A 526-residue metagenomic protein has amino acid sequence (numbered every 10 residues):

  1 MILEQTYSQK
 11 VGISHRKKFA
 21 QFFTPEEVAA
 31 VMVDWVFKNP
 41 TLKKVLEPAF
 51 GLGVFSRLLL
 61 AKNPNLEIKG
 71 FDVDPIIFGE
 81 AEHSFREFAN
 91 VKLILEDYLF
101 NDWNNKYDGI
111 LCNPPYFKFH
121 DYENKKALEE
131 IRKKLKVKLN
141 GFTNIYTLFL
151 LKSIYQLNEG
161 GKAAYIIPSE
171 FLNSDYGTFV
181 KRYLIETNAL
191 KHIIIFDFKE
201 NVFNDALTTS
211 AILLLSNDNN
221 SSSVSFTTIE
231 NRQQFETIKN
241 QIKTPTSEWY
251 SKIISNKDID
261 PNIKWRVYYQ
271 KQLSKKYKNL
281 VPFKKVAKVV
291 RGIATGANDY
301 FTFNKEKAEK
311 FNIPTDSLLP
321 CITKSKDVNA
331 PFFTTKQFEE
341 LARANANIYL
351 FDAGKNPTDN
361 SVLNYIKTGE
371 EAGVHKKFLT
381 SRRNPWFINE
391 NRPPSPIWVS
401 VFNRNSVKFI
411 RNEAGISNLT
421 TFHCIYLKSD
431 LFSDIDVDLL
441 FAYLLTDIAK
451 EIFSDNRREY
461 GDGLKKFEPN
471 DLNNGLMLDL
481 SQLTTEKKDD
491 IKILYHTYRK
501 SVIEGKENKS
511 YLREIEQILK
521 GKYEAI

Functional and structural regions predicted by a protein language model:
M1-F85, P114, Y146, N173-K181 (+1 more regions): Class I S-adenosyl-L-methionine
S8-I13, W265, A342-L350: A short, surface-exposed helix-loop junction/capping segment
K17-K18, F23-V31, A49-L66, D72-G79 (+2 more regions): Signature of N6-adenine DNA methyltransferases within the class I
K18-F22, K136-T143, E170-S174, A308 (+7 more regions): Short, charged/polar micro-motifs that form catalytic or ligand-binding hotspots
W35, S84, Q156, Y365-A372 (+4 more regions): Generic, well-ordered alpha-helical scaffold segments in large soluble proteins
K38-T41, A61, W103-N105, P314-D316 (+1 more regions): Flexible, charged surface loops at secondary-structure boundaries
K43, D108, P396: Conserved acidic residues
K271-D489, I493: Polybasic, glycine- and aromatic-enriched phosphate-binding surface used to engage nucleic acids
